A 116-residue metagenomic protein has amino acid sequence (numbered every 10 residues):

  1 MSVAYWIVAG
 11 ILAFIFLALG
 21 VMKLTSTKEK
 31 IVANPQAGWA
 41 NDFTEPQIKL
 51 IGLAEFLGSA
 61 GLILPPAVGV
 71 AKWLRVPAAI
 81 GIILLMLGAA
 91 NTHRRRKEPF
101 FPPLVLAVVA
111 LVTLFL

Functional and structural regions predicted by a protein language model:
M1-L116: Membrane-interface extramembranous regions
